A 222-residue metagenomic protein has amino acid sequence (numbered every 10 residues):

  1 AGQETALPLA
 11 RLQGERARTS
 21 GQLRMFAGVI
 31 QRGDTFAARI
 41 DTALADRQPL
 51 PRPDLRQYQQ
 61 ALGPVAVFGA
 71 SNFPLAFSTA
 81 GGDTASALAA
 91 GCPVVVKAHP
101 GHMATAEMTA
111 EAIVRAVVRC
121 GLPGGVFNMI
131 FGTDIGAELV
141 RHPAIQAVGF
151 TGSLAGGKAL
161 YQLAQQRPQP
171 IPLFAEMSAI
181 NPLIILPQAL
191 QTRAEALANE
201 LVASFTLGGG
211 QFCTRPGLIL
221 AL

Functional and structural regions predicted by a protein language model:
A1, G91, F127, V148 (+2 more regions): Residue-level signal for inorganic ion chemistry
A1, L23, A106-T109, L139 (+1 more regions): Hydrophobic packing residues within well-ordered alpha-helices of enzyme cores
A1-L50: N-terminal Rossmann-like NAD(P)+-binding subdomain of aldehyde/semialdehyde dehydrogenases
F36-C120: Conserved small-residue-rich beta-alpha loop and adjacent elements that most often cradle the phosphate/pyrophosphate
D54-L55, F127-G149: A structured beta-alpha segment of the ubiquitous adenosine-cofactor-binding alpha/beta core
V96, M129, F150-G152, L173-E176: General beta-strand structural signal in soluble alpha/beta enzymes
A112-R119, A147, A155-L222: ALDH superfamily catalytic-core signature
